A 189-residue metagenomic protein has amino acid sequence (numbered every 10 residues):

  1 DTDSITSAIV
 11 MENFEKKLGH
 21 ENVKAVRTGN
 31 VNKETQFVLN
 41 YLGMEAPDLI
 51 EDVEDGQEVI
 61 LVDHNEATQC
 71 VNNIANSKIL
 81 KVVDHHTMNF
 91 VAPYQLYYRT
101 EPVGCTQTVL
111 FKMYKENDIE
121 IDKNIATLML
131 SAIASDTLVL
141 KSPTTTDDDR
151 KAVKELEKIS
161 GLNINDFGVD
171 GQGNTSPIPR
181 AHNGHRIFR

Functional and structural regions predicted by a protein language model:
T2-F188: Replace "Mg2+/Mn2+-dependent" with "divalent metal-dependent
